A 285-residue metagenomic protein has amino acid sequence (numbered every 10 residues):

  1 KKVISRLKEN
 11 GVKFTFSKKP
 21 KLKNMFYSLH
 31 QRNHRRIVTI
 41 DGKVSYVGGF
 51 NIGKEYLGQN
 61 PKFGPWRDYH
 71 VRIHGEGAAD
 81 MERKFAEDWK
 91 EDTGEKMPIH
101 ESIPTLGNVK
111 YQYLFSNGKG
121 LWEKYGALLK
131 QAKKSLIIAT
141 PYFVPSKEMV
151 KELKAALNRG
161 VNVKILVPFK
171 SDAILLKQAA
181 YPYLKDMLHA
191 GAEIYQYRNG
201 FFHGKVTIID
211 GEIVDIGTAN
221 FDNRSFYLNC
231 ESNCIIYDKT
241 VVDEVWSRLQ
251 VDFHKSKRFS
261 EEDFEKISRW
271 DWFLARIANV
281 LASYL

Functional and structural regions predicted by a protein language model:
K1-L285: Charged, low-complexity intrinsically disordered terminal segments
